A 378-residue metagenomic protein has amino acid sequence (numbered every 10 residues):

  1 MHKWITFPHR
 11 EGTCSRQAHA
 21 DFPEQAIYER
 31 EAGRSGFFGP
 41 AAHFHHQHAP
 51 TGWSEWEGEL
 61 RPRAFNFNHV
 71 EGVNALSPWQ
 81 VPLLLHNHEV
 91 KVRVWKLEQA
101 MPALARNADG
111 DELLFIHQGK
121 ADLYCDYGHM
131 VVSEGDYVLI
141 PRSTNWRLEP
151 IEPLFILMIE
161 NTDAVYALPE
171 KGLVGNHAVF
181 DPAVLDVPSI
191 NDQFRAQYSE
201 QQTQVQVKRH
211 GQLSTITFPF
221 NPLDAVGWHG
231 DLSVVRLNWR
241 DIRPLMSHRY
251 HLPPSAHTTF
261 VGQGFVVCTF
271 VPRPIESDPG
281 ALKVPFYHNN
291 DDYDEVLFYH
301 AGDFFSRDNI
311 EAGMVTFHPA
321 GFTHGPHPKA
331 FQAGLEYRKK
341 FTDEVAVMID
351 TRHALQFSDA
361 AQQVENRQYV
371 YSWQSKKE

Functional and structural regions predicted by a protein language model:
M1-E378: Jelly-roll (double-stranded beta-helix
